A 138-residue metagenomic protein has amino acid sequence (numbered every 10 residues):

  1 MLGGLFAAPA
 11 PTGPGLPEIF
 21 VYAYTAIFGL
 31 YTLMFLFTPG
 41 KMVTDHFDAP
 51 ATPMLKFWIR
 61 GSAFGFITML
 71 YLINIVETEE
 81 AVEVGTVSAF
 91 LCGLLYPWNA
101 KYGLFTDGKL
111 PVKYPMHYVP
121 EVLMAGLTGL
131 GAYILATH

Functional and structural regions predicted by a protein language model:
M1-F28: Cytosolic juxtamembrane helix and N-cap/initiation of the first transmembrane helix
P17-A23, L55-I59, A81-S88, K113-L123: Transmembrane alpha-helices of multi-pass eukaryotic membrane proteins
T25-V43: Transmembrane alpha-helix/helix-exit interface in multi-pass inner-membrane proteins
A26-Y31, P53-E77, F90-G93: Core segments of alpha-helical transmembrane spans in multipass integral membrane proteins
T38-I59: Interfacial loop at the N-terminal end of multi-pass membrane proteins
I75-E79, Y96-Y118: Membrane-helix boundary connector in multi-pass membrane proteins
V84-Y102, L123-L127: Hydrophobic alpha-helical membrane segments
M124-H138: Membrane-water interface at the C-terminal end of transmembrane alpha helices
